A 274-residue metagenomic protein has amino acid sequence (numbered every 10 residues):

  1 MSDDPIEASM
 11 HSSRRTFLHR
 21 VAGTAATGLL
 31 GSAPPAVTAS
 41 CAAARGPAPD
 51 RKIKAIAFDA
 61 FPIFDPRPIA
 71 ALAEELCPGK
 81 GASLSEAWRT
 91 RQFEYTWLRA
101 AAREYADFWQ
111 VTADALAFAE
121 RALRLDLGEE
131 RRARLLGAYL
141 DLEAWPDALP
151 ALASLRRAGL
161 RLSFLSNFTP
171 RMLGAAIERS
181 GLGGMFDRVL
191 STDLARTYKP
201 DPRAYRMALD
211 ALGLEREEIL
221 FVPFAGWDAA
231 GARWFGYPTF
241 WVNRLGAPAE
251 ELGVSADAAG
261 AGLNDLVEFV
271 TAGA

Functional and structural regions predicted by a protein language model:
M1-S13: N-terminal secretory signal peptides
M10-H19, T27-P47: N-terminal twin-arginine translocation
R20, A153, L165, T169-P170 (+1 more regions): Asp-based, Mg2+/Mn2+-dependent phosphohydrolase catalytic module
A48-F93: Active-site neighborhood of HAD-like aspartate-dependent phosphohydrolases
D50-R51, A158-L160, L212-E215: Glycine-rich phosphate-binding loop signature in dinucleotide/nucleotide-binding domains
A70, S85, R89, W109-A117 (+1 more regions): An amphipathic alpha-helix signature
T96-A133: A metal-dependent, Asp-based hydrolase signature
W109-Q110, L127-S163, G174: Short, acidic loop-to-helix structural element flanking the phosphoryl-transfer center in phosphate-processing enzymes
